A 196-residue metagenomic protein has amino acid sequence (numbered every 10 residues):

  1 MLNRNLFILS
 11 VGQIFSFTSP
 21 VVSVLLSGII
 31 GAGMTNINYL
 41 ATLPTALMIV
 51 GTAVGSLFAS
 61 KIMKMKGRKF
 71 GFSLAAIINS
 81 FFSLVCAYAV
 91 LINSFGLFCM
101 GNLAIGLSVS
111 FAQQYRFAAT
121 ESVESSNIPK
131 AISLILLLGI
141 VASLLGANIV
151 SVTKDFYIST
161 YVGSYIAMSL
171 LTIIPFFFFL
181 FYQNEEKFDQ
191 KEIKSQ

Functional and structural regions predicted by a protein language model:
M1-G51: Helix-loop boundary and gating motifs at the non-cytosolic
N3-R4, Y88-M100: Helix-loop junctions at membrane interfaces in 12-TM secondary transporters
I49-L57, L144: Residue-level signature of mid-helix packing/kink "hotspots" within the transmembrane helices of 12-pass Major
G55-R68, K154: Helix-to-loop junctions at the C-terminal end of transmembrane segments in multipass secondary transporters
K69-F70, V152-L170: A membrane-interface helix-boundary motif in multi-pass transporters
I77-I92: C-terminal ends and interior cores of transmembrane alpha-helices in multi-pass membrane transporters/permeases
C99-L137: Cytoplasmic helix-loop-helix junction between adjacent transmembrane helices in 12-TM secondary transporters
G146, S169-Q190: C-terminal membrane-cytosol helix-exit motif in multi-pass small-molecule transporters
